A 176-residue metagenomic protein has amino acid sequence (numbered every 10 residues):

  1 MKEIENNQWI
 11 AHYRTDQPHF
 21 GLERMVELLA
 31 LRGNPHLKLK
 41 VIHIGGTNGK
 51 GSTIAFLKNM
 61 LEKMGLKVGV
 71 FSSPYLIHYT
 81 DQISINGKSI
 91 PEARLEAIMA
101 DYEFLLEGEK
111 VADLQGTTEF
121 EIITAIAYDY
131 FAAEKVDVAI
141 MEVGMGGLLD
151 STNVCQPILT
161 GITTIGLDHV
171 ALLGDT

Functional and structural regions predicted by a protein language model:
M1-K40: Positively charged, low-complexity intrinsically disordered leader regions
Q8, N59, D129: Surface-exposed charge patches
I10, T47, V68, I140 (+1 more regions): Residue-level signal for inorganic ion chemistry
L22, L29-L37, K63-C155, V170-D175: ATP-dependent carboxylate-amine ligase catalytic core
K40-I44, S52-G69: A conserved segment at the C-terminal end of the G1
N48-K50, Y75-L76: Short active-site-proximal "capping" loops at secondary-structure junctions
V154-T164: Inter-motif core of Ras-like GTPase G domains
L167: Active-site loop-to-helix "anion-binding N-cap" substructures in soluble metabolic enzymes
